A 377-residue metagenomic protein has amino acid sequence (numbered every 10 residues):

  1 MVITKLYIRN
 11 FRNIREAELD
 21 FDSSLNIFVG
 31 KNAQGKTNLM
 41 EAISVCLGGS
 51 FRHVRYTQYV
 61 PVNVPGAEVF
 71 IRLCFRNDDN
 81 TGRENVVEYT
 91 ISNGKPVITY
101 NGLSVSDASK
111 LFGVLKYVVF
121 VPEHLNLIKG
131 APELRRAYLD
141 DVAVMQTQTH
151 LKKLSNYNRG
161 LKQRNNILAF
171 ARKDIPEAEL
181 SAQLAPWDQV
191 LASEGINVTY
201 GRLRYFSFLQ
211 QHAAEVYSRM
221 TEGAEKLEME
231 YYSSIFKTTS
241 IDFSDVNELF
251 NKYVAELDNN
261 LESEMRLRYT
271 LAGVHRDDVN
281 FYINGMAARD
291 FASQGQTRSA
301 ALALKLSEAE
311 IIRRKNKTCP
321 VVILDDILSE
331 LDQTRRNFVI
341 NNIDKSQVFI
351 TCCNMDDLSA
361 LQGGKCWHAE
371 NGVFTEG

Functional and structural regions predicted by a protein language model:
M1-K31, I175-S193, N197-P320, E330-T334 (+4 more regions): Conserved NTPase motor "head" modules and their coupling/switch loops across ABC/AAA+ ATPases, GTPases, and GHKL ATPases
K36: Conserved lysine of the Walker
V45-Y56, S307-K315: Post-Walker A helix-loop "phosphate-sensing" segment adjacent to the P-loop in P-loop NTPases
G48-L134, A143-H150, A214-E215, E256-E262: Nucleotide-state sensing region of NTPase/ATPase domains
V105, K110-V114, V121-S193: A conserved P-loop NTPase coupling/switch region
D141, D356-A369: Short regulatory helix/loop adjacent to the ATP-binding pocket of P-loop NTPases
D325-I327: Walker B catalytic acidic pair
